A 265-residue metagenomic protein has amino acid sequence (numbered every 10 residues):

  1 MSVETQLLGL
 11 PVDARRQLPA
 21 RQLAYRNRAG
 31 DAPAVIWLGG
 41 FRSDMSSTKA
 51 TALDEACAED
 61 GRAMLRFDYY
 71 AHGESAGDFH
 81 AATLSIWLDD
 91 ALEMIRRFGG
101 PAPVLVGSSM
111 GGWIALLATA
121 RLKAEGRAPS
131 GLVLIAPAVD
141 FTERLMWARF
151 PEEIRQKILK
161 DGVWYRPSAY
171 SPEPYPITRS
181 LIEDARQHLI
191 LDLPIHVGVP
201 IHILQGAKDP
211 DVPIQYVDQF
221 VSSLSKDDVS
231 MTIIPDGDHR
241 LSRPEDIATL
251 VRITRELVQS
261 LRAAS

Functional and structural regions predicted by a protein language model:
M1-G30, R243: N-terminal cap/lid segment of alpha/beta-hydrolase-fold proteins
D13-R15, E125-I234, D238-S265: The alpha/beta-hydrolase serine catalytic core
A32-G40: Short beta-strand element of the alpha/beta-hydrolase
F41-D54, Q215: The serine-hydrolase catalytic nucleophile loop
D54-A76: Conserved alpha/beta-hydrolase
G73-F98: Catalytic nucleophile-loop/oxyanion-hole region of alpha/beta-hydrolase and closely related hydrolase-like folds
L105-G107, I135: Short beta-strand immediately N-terminal to the catalytic nucleophile in serine-hydrolase-like folds
G107-A115: Gly/Ala-rich beta-loop-alpha elbow adjacent to hydrolase catalytic centers
